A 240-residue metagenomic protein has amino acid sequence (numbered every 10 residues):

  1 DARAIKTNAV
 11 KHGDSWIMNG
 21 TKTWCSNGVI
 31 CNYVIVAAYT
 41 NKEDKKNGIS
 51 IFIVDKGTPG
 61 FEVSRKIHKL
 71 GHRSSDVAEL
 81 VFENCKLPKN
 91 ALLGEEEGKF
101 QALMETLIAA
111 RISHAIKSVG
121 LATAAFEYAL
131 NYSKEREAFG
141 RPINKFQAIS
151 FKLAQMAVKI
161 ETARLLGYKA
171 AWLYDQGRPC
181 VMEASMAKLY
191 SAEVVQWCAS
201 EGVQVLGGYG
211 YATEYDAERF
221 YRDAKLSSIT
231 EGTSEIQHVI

Functional and structural regions predicted by a protein language model:
D1, W24-N27, N41-E43, K69-D76: Short Gly/Pro-enriched turn/cap motifs at secondary-structure boundaries
D1-A4, K11-W16, E79-N84, E95-I240: Alpha-helical interface subdomain recognition
A2-I5, G28-I30, V63-K66, I240: Short acidic, glycine/serine/threonine-rich loops at helix termini
A4-N8, Y33-A37, I51-I53, V77-N84: Conserved hydrophobic/aromatic beta-strand scaffold that supports enzyme active sites
H12-D14, Y39-E43, K56-P59, E83-A91: Short loop segments at secondary-structure junctions
N19-V63: A short core secondary-structure module
G48, V63-R65, P88-E96: Short, charged, solvent-exposed linker or helix-capping segments at domain edges/interfaces that act as flexible hinges
G57-K86: Flexible, small-/acidic-enriched active-site or ligand-binding loops
